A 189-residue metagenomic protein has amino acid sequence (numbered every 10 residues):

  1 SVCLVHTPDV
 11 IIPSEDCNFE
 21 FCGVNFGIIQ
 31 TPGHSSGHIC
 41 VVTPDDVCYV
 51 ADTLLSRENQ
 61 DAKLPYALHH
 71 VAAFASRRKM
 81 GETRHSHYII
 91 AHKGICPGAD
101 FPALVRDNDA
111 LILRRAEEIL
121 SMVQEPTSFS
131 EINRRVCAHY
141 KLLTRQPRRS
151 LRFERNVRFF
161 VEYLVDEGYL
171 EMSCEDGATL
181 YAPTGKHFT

Functional and structural regions predicted by a protein language model:
S1-C22: Active-site HxH/HxHxD metal-binding segment of metal-dependent hydrolases
E15, S35-G37, G177: A generic structural signal for well-ordered coil/turn residues at beta-strand boundaries that shape enzyme active-site
N18-E20, V71, A75-R78, E82 (+2 more regions): Replace "anionic and nucleotidyl ligands
E20, C40-V42, A182: Short, well-ordered beta-strand micro-motif
C22, P44, E175-G177: Structural motif
N25-A116: Metallo-beta-lactamase
S121-T189: C-terminal regulatory/interaction regions
